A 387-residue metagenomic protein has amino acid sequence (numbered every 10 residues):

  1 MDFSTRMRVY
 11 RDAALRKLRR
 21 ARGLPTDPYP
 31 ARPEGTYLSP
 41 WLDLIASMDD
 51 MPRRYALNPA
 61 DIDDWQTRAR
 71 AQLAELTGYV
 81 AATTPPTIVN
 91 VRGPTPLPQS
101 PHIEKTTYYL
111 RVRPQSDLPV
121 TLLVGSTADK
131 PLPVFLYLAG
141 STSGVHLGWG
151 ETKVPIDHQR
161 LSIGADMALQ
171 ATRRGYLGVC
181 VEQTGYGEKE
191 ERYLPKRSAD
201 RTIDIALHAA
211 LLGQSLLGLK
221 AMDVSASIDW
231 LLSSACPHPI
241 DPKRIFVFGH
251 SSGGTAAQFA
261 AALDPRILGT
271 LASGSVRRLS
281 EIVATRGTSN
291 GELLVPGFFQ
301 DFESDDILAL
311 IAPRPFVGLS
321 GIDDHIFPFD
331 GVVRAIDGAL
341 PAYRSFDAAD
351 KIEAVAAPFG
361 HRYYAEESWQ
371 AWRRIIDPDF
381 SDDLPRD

Functional and structural regions predicted by a protein language model:
M1-I103, R386-D387: N-terminal targeting or regulatory segments adjacent to alpha/beta-hydrolase or S9 domains
S4, D337-D387: C-terminal catalytic histidine-bearing segment of alpha/beta-hydrolase fold enzymes
Q115-L118, S126-V134, S141-G144: Proline/glycine-enriched tight loop/beta-turn segments at coil->beta junctions that connect or precede beta-strands
L138-S225, S234, I282-A284: Cap/lid segment of the alpha/beta-hydrolase catalytic domain
A226, I267-L308, P313, H325-A335 (+1 more regions): Mobile cap/lid helix-loop segments that gate and shape the active-site cleft of serine hydrolases
H238-H250: Alpha/beta-hydrolase fold nucleophile elbow
G249-G253, A257: Gly/Ala-rich beta-loop-alpha elbow adjacent to hydrolase catalytic centers
I311, G318-S320: Short beta-strand/loop motif that positions the catalytic acidic residue of the alpha/beta-hydrolase fold
